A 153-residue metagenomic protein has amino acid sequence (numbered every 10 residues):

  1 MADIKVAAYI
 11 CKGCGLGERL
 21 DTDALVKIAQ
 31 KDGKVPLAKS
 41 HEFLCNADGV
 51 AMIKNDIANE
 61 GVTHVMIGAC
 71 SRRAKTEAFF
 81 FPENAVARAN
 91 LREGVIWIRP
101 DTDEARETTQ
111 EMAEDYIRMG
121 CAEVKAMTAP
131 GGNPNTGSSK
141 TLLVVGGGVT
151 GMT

Functional and structural regions predicted by a protein language model:
M1-T153: Residues forming the flavin
